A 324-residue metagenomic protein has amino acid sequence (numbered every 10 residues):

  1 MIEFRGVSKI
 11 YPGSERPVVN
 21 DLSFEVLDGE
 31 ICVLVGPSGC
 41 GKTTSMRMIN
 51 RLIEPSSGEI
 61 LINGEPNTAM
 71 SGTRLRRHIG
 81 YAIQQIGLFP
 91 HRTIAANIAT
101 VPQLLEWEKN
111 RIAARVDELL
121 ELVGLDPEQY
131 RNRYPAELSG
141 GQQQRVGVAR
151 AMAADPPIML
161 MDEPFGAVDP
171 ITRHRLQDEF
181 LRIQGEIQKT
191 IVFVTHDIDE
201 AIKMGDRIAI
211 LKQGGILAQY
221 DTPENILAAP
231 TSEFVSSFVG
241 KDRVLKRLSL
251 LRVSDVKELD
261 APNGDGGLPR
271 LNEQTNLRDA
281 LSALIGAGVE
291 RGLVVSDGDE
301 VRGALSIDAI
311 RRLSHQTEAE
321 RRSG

Functional and structural regions predicted by a protein language model:
V35-P37: The feature captures the beta-strand-to-loop junction immediately N-terminal to the Walker
N50: Helix-to-loop junction immediately C-terminal to a conserved catalytic motif
P66-G80, L104: ABC ATPase NBD coupling module
Q103, N110-Q129: Conserved ABC ATPase "signature" region
R133-L138, Q142: Conserved ABC ATPase signature
A153-P157: A short, proline-enriched helix->beta-strand linker immediately N-terminal to the Walker B motif in ABC-type P-loop
G264-E290, V294-G298, S306-G324: The conserved cystathionine-beta-synthase
